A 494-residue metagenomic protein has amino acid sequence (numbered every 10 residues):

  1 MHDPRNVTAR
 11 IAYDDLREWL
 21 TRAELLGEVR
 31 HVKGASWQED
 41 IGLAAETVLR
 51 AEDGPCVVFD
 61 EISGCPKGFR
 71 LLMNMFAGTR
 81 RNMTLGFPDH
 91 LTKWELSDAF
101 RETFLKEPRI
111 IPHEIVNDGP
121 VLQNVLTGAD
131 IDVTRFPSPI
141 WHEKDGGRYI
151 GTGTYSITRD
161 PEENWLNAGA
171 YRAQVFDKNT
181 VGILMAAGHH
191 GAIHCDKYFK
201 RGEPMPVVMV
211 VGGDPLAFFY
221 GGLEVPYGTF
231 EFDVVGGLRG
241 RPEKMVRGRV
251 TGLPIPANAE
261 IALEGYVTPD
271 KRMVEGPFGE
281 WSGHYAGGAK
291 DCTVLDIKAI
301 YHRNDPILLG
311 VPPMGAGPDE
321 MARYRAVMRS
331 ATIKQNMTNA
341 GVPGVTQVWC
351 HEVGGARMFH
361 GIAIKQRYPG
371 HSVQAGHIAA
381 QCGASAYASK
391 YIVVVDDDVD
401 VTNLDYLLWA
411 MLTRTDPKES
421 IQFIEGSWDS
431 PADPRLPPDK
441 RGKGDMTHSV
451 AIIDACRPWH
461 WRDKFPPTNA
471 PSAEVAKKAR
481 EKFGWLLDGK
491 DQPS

Functional and structural regions predicted by a protein language model:
M1-V294, K298-S494: Extended, highly charged
